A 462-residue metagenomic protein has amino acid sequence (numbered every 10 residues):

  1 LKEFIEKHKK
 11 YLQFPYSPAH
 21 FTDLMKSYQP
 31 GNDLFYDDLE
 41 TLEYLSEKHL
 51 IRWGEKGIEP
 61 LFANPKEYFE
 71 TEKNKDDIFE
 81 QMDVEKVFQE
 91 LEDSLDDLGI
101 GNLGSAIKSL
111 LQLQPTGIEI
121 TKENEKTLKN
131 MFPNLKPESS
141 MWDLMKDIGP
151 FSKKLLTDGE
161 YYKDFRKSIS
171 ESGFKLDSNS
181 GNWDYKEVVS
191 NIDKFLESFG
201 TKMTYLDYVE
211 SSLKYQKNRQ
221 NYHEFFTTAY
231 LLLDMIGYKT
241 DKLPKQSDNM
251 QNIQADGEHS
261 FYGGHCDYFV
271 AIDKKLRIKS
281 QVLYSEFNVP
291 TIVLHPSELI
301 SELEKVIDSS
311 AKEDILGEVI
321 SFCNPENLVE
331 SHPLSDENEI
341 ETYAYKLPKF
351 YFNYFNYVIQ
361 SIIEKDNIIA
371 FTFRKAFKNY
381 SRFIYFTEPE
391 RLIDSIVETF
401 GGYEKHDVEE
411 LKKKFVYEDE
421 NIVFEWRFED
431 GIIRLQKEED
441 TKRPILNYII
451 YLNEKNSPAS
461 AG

Functional and structural regions predicted by a protein language model:
L1-H265, K275-I359, I363-D366, R374-N379 (+3 more regions): Active-site-proximal, substrate-binding regions of enzyme catalytic domains and RNA-binding/basic surfaces
H20-K26, K412-W426: Short, intrinsically disordered low-complexity segments
I362-N367, D407-L411, E418-D419, E438-R443: Short, ordered beta-strand-loop transition motifs
I384-E388, E420-G462: An acidic-aromatic pocket/loop used at catalytic or ligand-binding sites
Y385-V408: Amphipathic alpha-helical segments
